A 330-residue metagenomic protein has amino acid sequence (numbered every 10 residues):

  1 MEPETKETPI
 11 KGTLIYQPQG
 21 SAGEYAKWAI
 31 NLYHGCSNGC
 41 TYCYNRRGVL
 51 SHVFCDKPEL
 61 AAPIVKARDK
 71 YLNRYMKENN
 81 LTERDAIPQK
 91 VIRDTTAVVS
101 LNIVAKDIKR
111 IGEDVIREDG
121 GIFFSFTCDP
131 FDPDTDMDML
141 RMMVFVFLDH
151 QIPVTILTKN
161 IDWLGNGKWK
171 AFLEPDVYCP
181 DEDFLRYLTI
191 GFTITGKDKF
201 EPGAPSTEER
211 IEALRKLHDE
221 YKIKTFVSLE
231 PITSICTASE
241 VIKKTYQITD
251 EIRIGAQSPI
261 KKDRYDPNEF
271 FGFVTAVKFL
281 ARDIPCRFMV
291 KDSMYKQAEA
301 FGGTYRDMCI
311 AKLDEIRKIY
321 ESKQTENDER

Functional and structural regions predicted by a protein language model:
M1-G121, D129: N-terminal [4Fe-4S]-dependent radical SAM core
E2-Q19, E212, K216-K222, T233-R330: Auxiliary Fe-S-binding modules of radical SAM enzymes
R47, V53, E59-L60, M139-R141 (+2 more regions): General N-terminal targeting signals
G48, H52-C55, D136, S239 (+2 more regions): Short linear functional motifs in flexible/disordered or boundary regions
E59-D85, K90, K106, E182 (+4 more regions): Polar/charged alpha-helical tracts
T95-A281: Conserved AdoMet/S-adenosylmethionine-binding subsite of the radical SAM
